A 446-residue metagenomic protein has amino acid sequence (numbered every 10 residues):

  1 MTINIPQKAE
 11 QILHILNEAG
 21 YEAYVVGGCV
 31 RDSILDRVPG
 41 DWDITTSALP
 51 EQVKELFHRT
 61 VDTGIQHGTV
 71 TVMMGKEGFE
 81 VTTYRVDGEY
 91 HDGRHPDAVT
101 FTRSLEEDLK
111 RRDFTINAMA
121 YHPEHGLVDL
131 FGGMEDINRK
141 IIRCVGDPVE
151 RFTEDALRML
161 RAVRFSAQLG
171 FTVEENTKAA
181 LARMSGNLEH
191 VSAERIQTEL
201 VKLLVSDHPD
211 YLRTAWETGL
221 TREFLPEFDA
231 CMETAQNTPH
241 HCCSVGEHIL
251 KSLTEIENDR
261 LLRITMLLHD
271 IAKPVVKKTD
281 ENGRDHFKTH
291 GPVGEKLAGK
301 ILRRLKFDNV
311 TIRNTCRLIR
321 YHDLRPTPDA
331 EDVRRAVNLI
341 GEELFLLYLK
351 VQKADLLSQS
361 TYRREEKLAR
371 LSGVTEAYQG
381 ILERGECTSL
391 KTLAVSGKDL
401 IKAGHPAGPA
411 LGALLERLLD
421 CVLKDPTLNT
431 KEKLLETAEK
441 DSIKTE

Functional and structural regions predicted by a protein language model:
M1-E446: Catalytic cores of the polymerase beta-like nucleotidyltransferase superfamily and closely associated nucleotide
